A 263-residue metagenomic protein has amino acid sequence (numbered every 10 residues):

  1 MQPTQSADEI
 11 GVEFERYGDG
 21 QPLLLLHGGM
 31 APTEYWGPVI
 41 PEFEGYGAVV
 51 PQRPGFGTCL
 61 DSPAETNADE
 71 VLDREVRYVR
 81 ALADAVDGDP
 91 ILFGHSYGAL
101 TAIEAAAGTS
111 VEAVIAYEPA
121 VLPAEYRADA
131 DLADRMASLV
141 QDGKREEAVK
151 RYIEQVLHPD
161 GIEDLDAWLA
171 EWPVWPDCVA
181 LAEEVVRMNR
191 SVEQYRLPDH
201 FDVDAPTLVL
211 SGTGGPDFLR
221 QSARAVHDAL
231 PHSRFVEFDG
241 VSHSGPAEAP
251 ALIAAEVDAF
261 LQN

Functional and structural regions predicted by a protein language model:
S6-A64: Conserved HGGG/HGGXW glycine-rich cap/lid loop of the alpha/beta-hydrolase fold
P41, V49-I91, A255: Active-site loop/oxyanion-hole signature of alpha/beta-hydrolase fold enzymes
L92-G94, Y117: Short beta-strand immediately N-terminal to the catalytic nucleophile in serine-hydrolase-like folds
G94, G98, A102: Gly/Ala-rich beta-loop-alpha elbow adjacent to hydrolase catalytic centers
I103-D142: Flexible "cap/lid" loop of the alpha/beta hydrolase fold
R145-E183: Conserved alpha/beta-hydrolase catalytic His-Asp/Glu region
V174-D228, R234-E237, G245: Conserved serine/cysteine hydrolase catalytic core
F238-L252: Catalytic histidine-centered segment of alpha/beta-hydrolase-like enzymes
